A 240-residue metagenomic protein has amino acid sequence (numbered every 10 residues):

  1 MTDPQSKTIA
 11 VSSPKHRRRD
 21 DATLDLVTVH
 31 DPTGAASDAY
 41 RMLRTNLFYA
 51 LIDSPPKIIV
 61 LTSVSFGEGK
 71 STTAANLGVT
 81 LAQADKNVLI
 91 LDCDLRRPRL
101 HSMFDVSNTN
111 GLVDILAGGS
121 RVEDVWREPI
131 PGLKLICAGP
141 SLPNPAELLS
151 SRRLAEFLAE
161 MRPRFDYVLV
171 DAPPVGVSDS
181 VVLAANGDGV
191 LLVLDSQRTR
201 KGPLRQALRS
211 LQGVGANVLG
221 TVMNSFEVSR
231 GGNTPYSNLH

Functional and structural regions predicted by a protein language model:
M1-H240: P-loop NTP-binding module
